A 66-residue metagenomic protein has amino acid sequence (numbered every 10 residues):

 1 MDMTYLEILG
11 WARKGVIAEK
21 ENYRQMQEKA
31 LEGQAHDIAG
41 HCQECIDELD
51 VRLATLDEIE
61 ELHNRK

Functional and structural regions predicted by a protein language model:
M1-E32, A54-N64: N-terminal acidic leader/helix
G10, H36-D50: Short, charged, amphipathic alpha-helical segments
